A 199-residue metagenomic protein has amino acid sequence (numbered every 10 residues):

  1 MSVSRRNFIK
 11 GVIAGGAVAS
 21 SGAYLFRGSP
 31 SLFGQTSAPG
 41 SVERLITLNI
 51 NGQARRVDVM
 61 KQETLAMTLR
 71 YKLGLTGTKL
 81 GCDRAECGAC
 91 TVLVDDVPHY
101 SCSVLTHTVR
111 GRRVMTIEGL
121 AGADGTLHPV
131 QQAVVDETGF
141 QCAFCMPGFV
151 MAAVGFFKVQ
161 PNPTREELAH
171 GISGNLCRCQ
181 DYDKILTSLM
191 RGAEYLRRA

Functional and structural regions predicted by a protein language model:
S2-A199: Signature of N-terminal electron-transfer/Fe-S-associated modules in redox systems
